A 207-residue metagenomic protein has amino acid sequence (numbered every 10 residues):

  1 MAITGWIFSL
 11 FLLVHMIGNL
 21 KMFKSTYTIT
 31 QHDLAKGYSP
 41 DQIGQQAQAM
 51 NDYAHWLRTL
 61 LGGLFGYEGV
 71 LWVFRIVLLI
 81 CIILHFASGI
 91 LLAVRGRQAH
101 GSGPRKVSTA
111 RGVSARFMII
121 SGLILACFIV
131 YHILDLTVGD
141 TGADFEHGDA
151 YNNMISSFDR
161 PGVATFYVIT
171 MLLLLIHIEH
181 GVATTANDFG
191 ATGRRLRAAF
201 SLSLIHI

Functional and structural regions predicted by a protein language model:
M1-I205: Membrane-embedded alpha-helical bundles that constitute the cytochrome b-like, heme-associated redox core of multi-pass
